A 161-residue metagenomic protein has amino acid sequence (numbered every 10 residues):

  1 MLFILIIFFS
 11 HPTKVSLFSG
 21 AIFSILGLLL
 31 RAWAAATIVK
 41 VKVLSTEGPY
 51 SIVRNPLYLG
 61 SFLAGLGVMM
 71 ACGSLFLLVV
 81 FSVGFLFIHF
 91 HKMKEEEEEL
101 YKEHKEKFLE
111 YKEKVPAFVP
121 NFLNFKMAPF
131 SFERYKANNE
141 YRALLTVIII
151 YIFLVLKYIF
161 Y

Functional and structural regions predicted by a protein language model:
M1-E47, F62-Y161: Membrane-anchoring alpha-helices and their flanking helix-loop junctions
S45-P56: Short, amphipathic, aromatic/basic-enriched membrane-interface segments that mark the entry/exit of transmembrane
N55, S61-F62: Conserved acetyl-CoA-binding loop-helix of GNAT-fold acetyltransferases
